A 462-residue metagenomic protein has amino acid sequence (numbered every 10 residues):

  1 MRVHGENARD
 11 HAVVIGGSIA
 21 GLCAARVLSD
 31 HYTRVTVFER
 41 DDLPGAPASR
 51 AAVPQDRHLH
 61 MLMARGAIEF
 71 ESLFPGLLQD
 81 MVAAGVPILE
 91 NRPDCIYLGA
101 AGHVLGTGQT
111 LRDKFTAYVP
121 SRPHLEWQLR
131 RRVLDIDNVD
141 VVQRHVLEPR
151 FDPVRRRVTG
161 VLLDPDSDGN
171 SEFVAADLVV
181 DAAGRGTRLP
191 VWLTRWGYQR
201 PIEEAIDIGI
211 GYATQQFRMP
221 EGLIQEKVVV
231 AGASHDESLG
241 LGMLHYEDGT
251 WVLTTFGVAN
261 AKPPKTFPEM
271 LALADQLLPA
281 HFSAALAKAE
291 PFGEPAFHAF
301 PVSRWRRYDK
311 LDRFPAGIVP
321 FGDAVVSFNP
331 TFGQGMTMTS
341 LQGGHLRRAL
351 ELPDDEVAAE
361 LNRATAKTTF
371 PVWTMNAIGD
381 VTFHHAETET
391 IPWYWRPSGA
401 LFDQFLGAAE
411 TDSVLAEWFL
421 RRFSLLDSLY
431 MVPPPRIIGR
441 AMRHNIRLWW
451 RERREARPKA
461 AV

Functional and structural regions predicted by a protein language model:
V3-D42: N-terminal Rossmann-like FAD-binding beta1-loop-alpha1 element of flavoenzymes
V27, P47-L98: N-terminal FAD cofactor-binding segment of flavoenzymes
V37-F38, V179, F321: Generic enzyme active-site microenvironment
M61-L62, R112-R131, R188, P264-K265: Short beta-strand to alpha-helix junction loop
A101-R122, G160, T255-V258: Helix-loop-beta segment of a Rossmann-like dinucleotide-binding subdomain
D135-L273, L277-L278: Predominantly flavin-linked oxidoreductase catalytic cores and closely associated redox partners
G249, A261-M375: FAD/FMN-dependent oxidoreductases across multiple families
R347-V462: C-terminal helical "tail/cap" subdomain of flavin- and related membrane-associated enzymes
